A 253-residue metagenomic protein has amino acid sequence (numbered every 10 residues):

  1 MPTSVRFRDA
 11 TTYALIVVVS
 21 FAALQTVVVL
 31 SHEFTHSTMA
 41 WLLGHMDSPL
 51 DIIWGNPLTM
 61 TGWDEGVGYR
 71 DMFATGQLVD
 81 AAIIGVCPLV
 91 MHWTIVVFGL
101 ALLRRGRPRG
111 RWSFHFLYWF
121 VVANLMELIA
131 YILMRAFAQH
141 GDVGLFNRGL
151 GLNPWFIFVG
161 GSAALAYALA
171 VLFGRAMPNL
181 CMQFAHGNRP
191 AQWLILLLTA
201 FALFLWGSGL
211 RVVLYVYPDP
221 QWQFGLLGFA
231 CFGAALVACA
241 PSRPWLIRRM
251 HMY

Functional and structural regions predicted by a protein language model:
M1-V5, M177-I195, P218, R248-Y253: Membrane-interfacial, low-structure loops and terminal tails that flank and connect transmembrane helices in multi-pass
T3-S20, V27, R109-Y118, R189-L194: Alpha-helical transmembrane segments and their helix-start/interface "positive-inside/aromatic belt" motifs in integral
D9, Y13-V17, F21, D80-A81 (+6 more regions): Residue-level signature of transmembrane alpha-helical entry/exit and packing/kink sites in multi-pass membrane
S20-Q77: Small-residue-rich helix-interface/hinge motifs
M39, L43, L103-R107, M177-C181 (+2 more regions): Membrane-interfacial segments
G62-A176, A200-V212, L236: Metalloprotease/metallohydrolase-associated module, dominated by Zn2+-dependent proteases
G209-L227: Extracellular/periplasmic helix-loop-helix junctions in multi-pass membrane proteins
L226-W245, H251: C-terminal functional modules
